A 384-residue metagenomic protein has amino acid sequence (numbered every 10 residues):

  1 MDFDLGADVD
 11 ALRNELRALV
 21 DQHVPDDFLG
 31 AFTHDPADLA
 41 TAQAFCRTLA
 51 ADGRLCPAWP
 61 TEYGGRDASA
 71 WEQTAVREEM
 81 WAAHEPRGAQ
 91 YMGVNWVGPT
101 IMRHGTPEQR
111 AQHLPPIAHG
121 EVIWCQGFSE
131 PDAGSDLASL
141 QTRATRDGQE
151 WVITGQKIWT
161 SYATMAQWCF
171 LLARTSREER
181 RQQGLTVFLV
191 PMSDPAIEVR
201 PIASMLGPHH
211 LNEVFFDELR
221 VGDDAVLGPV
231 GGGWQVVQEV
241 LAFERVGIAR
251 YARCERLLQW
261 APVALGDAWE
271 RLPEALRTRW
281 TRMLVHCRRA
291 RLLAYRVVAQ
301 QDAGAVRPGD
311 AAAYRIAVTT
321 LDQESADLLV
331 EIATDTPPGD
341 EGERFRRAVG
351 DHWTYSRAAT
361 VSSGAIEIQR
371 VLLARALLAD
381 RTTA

Functional and structural regions predicted by a protein language model:
M1-A89, Q112, P116, G247-A249 (+5 more regions): Amphipathic, small/basic residue-rich leader segments at the start of a protein or domain
D2, W71, A75-V76, W96 (+3 more regions): Glycine-rich phosphate/cofactor-binding loops in nucleotide/flavin-utilizing enzymes
L5-A7, I197-A290, A359, R375: Glycine-rich beta->alpha junctions and the first turn(s) of the following alpha-helix
F28-P36, G266, E270, E274-R277 (+1 more regions): C-terminal helix-coil-helix/basic helical segment that borders enzyme active sites and/or dimer interfaces and provides
A50-A111, P115, H119-G120, Y162-W168 (+5 more regions): Internal helix-loop-helix
G120-F128, L172: A short, Trp-centered hydrophobic/proline-enriched beta-strand micro-motif
T142-T145: A structural signal for short hydrophobic beta-strand segments in well-ordered beta-sheet cores
T154-R200: A short core secondary-structure module
